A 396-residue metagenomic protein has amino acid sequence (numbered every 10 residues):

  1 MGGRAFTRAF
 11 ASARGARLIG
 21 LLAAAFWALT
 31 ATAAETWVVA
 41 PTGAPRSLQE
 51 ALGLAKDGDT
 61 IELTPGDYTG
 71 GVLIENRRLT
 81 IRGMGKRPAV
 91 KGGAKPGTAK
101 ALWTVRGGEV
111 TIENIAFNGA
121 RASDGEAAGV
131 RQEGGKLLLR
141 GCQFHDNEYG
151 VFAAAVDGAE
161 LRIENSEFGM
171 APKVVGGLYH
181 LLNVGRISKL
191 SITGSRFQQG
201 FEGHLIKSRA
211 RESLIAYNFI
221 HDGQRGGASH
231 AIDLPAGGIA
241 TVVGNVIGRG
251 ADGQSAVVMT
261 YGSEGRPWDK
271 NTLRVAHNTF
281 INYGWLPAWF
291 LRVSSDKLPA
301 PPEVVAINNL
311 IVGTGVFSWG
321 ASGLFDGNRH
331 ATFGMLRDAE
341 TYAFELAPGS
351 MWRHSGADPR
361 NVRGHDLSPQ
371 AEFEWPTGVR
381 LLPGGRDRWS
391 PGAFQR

Functional and structural regions predicted by a protein language model:
G2-I19: Bacterial N-terminal signal peptides that target proteins for export
I19-A25: Sec-dependent N-terminal signal peptides
A28-T30: N-terminal signal peptide c-region/cleavage motif recognized by signal peptidases
E35-G70, S350-R353, S390: Acidic Gly/Asp/Thr-rich repetitive segments characteristic of extracellular carbohydrate-active and adhesion proteins
A40, R82-G85, G93-A94, E340 (+1 more regions): Residues at the C-termini of beta-strands that transition into short coil/loop
T60-E62, T69-G92, T104-E113, W352: Beta-solenoid repeat scaffold
A89-R106, E113, F117-E345, G349-S350 (+2 more regions): Glycine- and acidic/polar-rich repeat regions and solenoidal domains
A343, G349-R396: Surface beta-loop-beta hairpin patches that serve as ligand-binding interfaces in beta-rich domains
